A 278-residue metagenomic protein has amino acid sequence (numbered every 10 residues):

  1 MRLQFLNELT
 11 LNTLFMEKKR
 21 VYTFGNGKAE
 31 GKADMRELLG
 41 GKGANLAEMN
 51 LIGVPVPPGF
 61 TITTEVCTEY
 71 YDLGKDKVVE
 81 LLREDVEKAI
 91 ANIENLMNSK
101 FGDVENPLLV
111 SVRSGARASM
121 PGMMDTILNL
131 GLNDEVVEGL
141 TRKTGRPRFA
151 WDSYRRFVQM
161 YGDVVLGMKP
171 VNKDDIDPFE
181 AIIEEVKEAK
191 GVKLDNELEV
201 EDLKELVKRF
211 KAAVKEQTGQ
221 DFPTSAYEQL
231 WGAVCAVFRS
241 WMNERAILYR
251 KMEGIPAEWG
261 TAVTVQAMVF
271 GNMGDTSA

Functional and structural regions predicted by a protein language model:
L11-A278: Nucleotide/phosphate-binding sheet-loop regions of phosphoryl- and nucleotidyl-transfer enzymes
